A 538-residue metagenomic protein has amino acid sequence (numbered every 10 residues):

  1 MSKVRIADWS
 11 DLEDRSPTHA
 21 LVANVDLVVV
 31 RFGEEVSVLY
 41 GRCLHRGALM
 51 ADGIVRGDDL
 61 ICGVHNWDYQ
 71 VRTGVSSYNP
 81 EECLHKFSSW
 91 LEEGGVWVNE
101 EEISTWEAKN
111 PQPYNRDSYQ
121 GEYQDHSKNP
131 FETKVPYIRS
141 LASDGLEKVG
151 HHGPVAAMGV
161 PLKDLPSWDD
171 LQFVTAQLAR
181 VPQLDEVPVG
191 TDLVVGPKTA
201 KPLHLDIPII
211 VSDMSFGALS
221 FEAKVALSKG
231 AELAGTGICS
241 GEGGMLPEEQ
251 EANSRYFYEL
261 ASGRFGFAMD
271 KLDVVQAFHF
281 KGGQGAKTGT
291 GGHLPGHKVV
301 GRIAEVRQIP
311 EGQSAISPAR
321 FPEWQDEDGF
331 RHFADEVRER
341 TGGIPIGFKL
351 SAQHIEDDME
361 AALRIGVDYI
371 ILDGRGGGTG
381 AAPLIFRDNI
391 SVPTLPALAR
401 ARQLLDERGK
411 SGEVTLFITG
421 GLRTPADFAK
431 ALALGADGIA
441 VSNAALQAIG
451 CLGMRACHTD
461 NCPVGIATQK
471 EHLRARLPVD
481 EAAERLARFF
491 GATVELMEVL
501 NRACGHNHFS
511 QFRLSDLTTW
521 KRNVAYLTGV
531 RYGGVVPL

Functional and structural regions predicted by a protein language model:
M1-G57, H85-R116: N-terminal pre-ligand scaffold of iron-sulfur
S37-D52, D59-V71, H458-V464: Local cysteine-cluster metal-coordination motifs and their immediate loop/turn environment, predominantly Fe-S cluster
G57-V64, S76-H85, R476-E484: Short cysteine/histidine-rich metal-coordination sites, predominantly Zn2+-binding motifs
G95, P111-I209, D213, A218-K229 (+6 more regions): Conserved, well-structured core domains of diverse proteins
D206, D213, A218-E336, R340-L363: Active-site-facing alpha/beta catalytic cores
G241-G243, G343-K349, S411, C504-L514: Flexible, glycine/charged-enriched surface loops at secondary-structure junctions
P318-R474: Glycine-rich phosphate/ribose-binding loops and adjacent secondary-structure elements that form binding surfaces
R423-F428, L432-L538: Gly/Ser/Thr/Ala-enriched C-terminal appendages of enzymes
